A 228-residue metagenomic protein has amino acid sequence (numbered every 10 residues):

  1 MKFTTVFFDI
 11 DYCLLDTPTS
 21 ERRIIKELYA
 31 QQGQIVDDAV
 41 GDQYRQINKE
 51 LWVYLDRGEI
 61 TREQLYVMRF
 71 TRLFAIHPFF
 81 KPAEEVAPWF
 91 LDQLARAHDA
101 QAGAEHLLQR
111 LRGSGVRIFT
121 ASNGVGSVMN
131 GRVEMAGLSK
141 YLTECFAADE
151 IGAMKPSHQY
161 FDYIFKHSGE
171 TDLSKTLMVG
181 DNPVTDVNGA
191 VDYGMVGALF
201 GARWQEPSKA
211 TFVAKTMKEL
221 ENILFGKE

Functional and structural regions predicted by a protein language model:
M1-V6, Q109-R112, F119, G124-E228: Asp-based, Mg2+/Mn2+-dependent phosphohydrolase catalytic module
K2-A102: N-terminal helical cap/lid subdomain that shapes the substrate entry/recognition surface in HAD-like hydrolases
P18-R22, Q101, E105, N130-R132 (+1 more regions): Conserved strand-to-helix beginnings and helix N-cap segments that scaffold or border functional pockets
L28, L107-S114: A short, Lys/Arg-enriched amphipathic alpha-helix followed by its capping loop at the start of a domain
G58, A95-R96, R117-I118, S174-K175: A generic structural signal for short
